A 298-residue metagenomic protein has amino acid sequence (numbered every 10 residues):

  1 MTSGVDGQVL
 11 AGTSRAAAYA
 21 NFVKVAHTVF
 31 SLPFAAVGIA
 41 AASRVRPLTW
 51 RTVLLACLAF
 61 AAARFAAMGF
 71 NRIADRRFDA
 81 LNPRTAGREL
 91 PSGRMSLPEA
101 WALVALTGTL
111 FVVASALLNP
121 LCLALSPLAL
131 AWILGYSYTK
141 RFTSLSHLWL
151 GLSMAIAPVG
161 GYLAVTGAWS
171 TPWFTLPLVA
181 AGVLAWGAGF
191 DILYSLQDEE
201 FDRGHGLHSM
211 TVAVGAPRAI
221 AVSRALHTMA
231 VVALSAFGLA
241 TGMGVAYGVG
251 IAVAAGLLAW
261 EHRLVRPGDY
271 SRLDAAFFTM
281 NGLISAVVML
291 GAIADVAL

Functional and structural regions predicted by a protein language model:
M1-A18, P47, R51-V53, F78-R84 (+2 more regions): N-terminal transmembrane signal-anchor/hairpin module of polytopic inner-membrane proteins
M1-F22, A26-T28, R94-M95, L176-L298: C-terminal membrane-associated helical module and adjoining short loops/tails
A16, A20-N21, L58, R88-L178 (+2 more regions): Intramembrane alpha-helical segments
V29-L32, W50-L58, W101-A105, L123-P127 (+5 more regions): Hydrophobic alpha-helical transmembrane segments
P33-G38, L150-V165, A213, F278-A292: Small-residue-rich segments of transmembrane alpha-helices in multi-pass membrane proteins, especially helix faces
F34-V37, A41, V45-A74, R84 (+4 more regions): Membrane-embedded alpha-helical segments that form the functional core of polytopic membrane enzymes, especially those
I39-R44, L110-L118, G135-Y138, G161-A164 (+2 more regions): Hydrophobic alpha-helical transmembrane segments
V53-L58, R76-S126, G204-G244: Multi-pass membrane catalytic core of lipid/isoprenoid biosynthesis enzymes
